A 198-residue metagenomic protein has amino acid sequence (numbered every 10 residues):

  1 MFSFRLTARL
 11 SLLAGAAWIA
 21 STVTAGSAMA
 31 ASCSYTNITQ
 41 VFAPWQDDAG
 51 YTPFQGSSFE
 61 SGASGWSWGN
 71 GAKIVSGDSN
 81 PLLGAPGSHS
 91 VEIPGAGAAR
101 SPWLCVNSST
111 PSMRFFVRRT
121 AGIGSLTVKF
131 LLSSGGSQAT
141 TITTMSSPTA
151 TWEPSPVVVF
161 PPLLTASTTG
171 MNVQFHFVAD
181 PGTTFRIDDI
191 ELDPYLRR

Functional and structural regions predicted by a protein language model:
F2-L12: Bacterial N-terminal signal peptides that target proteins for export
A17-S27: C-terminal segment of classical bacterial N-terminal signal peptides
S32, T36, A43, T52-S90: Extracellular glycan-recognition surfaces and repeat-rich motifs
A49, S134-G170, V178-F185: Extracellular carbohydrate recognition and processing domains and analogous Trp-centered ligand-binding platforms
F59, P111-R119, T169-A179: Extracellular beta-strand-rich recognition modules
W68-G71, S112-R114, G122-L132: Beta-strand acidic-aromatic groove motif in beta-rich domains, primarily in extracellular
P86-S112, I123: Short beta-strands within extracellular/lumenal beta-sheet-rich domains
V178-R198: Extracellular carbohydrate recognition
